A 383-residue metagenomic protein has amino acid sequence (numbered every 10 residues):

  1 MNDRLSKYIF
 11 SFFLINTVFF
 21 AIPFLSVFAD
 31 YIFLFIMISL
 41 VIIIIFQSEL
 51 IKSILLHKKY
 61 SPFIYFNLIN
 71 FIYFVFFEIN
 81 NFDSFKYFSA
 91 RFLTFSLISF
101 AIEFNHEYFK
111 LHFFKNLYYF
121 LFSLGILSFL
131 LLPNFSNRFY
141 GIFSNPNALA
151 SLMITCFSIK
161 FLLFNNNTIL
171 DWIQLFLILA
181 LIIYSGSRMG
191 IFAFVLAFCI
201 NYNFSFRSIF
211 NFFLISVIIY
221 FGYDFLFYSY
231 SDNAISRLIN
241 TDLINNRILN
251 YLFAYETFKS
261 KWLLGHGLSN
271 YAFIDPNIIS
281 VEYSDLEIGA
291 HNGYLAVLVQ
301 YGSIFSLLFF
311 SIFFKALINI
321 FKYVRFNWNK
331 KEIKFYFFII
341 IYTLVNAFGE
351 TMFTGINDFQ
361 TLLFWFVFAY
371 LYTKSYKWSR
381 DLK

Functional and structural regions predicted by a protein language model:
M1-E49, P62-E78, R91, S128-L131 (+1 more regions): N-terminal signal-anchor transmembrane segment
D3, L50-I64, L170, F206 (+3 more regions): Hydrophobic transmembrane alpha-helices and their immediate junctions
F28, S185, Y202-I239, Y255-S260 (+1 more regions): A membrane-periplasm/extracellular boundary helix in multi-pass inner-membrane enzymes that assemble envelope glycans
M37-I42, Y336-K383: Transmembrane alpha-helices of multi-pass inner-membrane enzymes
K59-I72, N81-E103, S144: Aromatic-anchored transmembrane helix interface
F74-D83, Y87, F109-L149, Y230-N233 (+2 more regions): Membrane-interfacial helix-loop-helix modules of multi-pass inner-membrane proteins that assemble, modify, or transport
Y108-F135, S144-F204: Alpha-helical transmembrane segments of multi-pass inner-membrane proteins
Y140, I239-Y301: Long extracytoplasmic/lumenal interhelical loops at the membrane interface of multi-pass membrane proteins
